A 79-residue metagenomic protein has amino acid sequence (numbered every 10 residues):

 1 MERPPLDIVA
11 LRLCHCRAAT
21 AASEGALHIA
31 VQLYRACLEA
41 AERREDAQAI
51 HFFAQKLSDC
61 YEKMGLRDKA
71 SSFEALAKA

Functional and structural regions predicted by a protein language model:
P5-L6, E45: Structural signature of alpha-solenoid helical repeat scaffolds
R12-L13, F52, S72: Residue register of alpha-helical TPR repeats
L38-A40, K78-A79: Amphipathic alpha-helical segments of tetratricopeptide repeats
Q55-A79: TPR/TPR-like (Sel1-like) alpha-helical repeat modules
